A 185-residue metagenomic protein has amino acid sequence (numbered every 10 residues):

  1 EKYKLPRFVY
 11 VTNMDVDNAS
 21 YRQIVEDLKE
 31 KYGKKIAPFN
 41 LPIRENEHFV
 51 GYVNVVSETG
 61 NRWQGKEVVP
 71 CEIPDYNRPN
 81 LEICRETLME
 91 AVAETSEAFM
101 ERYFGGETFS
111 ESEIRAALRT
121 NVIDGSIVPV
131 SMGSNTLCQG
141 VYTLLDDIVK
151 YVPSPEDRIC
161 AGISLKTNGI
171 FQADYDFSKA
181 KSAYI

Functional and structural regions predicted by a protein language model:
E1-I185: Structural and coupling elements of P-loop NTPases
